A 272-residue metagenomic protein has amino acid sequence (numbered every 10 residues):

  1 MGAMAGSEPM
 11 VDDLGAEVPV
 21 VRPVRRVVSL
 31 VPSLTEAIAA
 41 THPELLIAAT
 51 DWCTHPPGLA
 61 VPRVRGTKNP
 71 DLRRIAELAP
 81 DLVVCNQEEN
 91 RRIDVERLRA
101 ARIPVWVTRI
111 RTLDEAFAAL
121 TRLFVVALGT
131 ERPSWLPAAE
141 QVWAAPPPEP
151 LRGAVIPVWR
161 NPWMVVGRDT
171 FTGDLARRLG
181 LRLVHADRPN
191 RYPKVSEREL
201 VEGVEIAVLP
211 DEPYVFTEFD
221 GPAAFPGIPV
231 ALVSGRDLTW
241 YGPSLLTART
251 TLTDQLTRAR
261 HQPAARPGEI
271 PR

Functional and structural regions predicted by a protein language model:
M1-R272: N-terminal ligand-binding lobe of clamshell/alpha-beta domains
